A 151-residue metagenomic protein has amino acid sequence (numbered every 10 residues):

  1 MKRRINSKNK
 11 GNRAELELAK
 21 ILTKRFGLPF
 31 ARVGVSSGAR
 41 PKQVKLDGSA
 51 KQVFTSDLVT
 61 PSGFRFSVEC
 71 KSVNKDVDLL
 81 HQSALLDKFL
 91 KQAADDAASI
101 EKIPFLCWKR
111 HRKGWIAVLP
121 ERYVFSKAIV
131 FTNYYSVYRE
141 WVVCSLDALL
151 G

Functional and structural regions predicted by a protein language model:
M1-G151: Catalytic phosphate/metal-binding cores of nucleic-acid and nucleotide-processing enzymes, i.e., regions that mediate
